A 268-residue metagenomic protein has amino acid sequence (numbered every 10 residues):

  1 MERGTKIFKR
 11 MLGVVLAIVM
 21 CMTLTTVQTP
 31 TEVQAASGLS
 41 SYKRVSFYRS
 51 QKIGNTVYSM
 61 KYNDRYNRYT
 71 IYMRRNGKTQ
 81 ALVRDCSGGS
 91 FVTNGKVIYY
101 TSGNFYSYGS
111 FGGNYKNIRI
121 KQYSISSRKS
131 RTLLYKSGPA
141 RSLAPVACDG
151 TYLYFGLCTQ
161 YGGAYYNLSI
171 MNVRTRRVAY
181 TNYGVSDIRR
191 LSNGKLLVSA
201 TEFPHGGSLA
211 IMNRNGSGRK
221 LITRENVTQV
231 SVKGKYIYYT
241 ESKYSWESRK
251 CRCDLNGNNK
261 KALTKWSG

Functional and structural regions predicted by a protein language model:
E2-V15: Bacterial N-terminal signal peptides that target proteins for export
V15-T23: Bacterial N-terminal signal peptides
M22-G38: Sec-dependent signal peptide cleavage junction
R44-K52, C86-G95, P139-D149, Y183-N193 (+2 more regions): Repeated scaffold domains used in trafficking and secretory/extracellular systems, primarily beta-propellers
V57-K61, Y99-T101, L153-L157, L196-A200 (+1 more regions): Residue position within the beta-strands of beta-propeller blades
R65-Y72, Y106-K121, Y161-S169, P204-A210 (+1 more regions): Structural motif
R74-K78, S124-R128, M171-R176, N213-S217 (+1 more regions): Short loop/turn segments that connect beta-strands within beta-propeller blades
Q80-R84, R131-Y135, V178-Y183, K220-R224 (+1 more regions): Beta-propeller fold detector
